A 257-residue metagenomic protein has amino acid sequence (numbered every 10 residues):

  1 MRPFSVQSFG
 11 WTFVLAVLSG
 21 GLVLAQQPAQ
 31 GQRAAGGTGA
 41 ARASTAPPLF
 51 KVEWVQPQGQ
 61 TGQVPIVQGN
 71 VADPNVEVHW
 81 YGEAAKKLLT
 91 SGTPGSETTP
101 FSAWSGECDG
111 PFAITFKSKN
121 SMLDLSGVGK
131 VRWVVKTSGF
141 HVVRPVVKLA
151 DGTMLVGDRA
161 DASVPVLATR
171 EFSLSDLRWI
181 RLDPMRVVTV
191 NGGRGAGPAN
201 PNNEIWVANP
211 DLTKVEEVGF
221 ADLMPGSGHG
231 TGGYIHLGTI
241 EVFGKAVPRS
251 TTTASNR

Functional and structural regions predicted by a protein language model:
M1, A25-Q26: Initiator methionine at the very start of the polypeptide chain
M1-S8: N-terminal secretory signal peptides that target proteins for export/translocation
F9-G10, T99: Hydrophobic alpha-helical segments and their boundary regions
G10-G21: Bacterial N-terminal signal peptides
Q26-R257: Beta-rich carbohydrate-recognition modules and glycan-binding surfaces
